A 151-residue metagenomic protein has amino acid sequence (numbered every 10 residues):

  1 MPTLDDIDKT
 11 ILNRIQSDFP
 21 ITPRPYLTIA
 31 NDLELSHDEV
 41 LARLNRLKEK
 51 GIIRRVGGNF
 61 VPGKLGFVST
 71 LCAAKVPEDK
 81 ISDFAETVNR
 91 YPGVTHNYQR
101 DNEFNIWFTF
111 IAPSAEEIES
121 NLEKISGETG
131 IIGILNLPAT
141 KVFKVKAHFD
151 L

Functional and structural regions predicted by a protein language model:
M1-L151: A compositional/biophysical signature of low hydrophobicity enriched in polar/charged and small residues
